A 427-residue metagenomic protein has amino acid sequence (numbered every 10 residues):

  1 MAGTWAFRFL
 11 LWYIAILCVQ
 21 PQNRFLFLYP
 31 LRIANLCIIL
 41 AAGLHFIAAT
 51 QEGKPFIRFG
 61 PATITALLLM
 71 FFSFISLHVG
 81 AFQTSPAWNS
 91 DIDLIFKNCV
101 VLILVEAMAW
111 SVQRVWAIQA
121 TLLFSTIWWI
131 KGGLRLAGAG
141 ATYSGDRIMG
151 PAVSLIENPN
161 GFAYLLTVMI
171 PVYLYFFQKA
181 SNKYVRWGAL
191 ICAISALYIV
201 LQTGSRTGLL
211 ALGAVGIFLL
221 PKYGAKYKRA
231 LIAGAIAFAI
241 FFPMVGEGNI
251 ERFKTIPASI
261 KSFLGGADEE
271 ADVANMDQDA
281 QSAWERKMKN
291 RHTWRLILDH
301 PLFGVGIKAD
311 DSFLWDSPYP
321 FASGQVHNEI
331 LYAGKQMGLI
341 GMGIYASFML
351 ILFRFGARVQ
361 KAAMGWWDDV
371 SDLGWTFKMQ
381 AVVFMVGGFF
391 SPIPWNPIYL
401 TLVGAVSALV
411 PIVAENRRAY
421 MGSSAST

Functional and structural regions predicted by a protein language model:
M1-I75, Q83-P86, S90, V112-A120 (+4 more regions): Transmembrane signal-anchor hairpin modules in multi-pass inner-membrane enzymes, especially those that act on
A6-C18, N328, K335-M337, G356-F390 (+1 more regions): Loop-to-helix entry and N-terminal half of a specific, functionally important transmembrane alpha helix in multi-pass
L31-A48, I92-V101, G161-I170, L209-I217 (+2 more regions): Membrane-embedded alpha-helical segments of multi-pass membrane proteins, especially the transmembrane helices
I38-H45, G216, I351, M379-T427: Transmembrane alpha-helices of multi-pass inner-membrane enzymes
M70-H78, K97-V101, W116-R147, S154-G224 (+5 more regions): Alpha-helical transmembrane segments of multi-pass inner-membrane proteins
P86-L94, M149-V153: Non-cytosolic membrane-interface motifs at loop->transmembrane helix junctions
Y143-L155, A271-M337, R358-T376: Long extracytoplasmic/lumenal interhelical loops at the membrane interface of multi-pass membrane proteins
Y198, Q202, Y223-D277, W294-D299 (+1 more regions): A membrane-periplasm/extracellular boundary helix in multi-pass inner-membrane enzymes that assemble envelope glycans
